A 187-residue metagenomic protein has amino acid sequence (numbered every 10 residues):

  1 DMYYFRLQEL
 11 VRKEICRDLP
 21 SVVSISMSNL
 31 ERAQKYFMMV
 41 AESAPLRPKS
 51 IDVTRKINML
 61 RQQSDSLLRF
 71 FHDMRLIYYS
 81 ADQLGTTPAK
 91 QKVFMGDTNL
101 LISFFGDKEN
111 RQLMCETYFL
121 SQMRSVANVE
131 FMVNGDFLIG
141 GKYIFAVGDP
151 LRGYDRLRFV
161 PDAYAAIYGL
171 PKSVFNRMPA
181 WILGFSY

Functional and structural regions predicted by a protein language model:
D1-V133: Accessory nucleic acid-recognition modules appended to NTPase machines
T87, L138-I139, R158-V160: A structural signal for short secondary-structure junctions
M95, F131, A146, A165-I167 (+1 more regions): Structural signal for conserved beta-strand scaffold positions within catalytic alpha/beta enzyme cores
F105, N110-M114, P150-F159, S173-F175: Active-site-adjacent loop/helix micro-motif of nuclease/hydrolase catalytic cores
M123, G135-G153: Conserved catalytic cores of phosphodiester-cleaving nucleases, focusing on short active-site segments
V126-N128, F159-Y164: Structural alpha-beta junctions
G140, D162-S173: Nucleic-acid nuclease catalytic cores
P171-Y187: Domain-level recognition of nuclease-like catalytic cores that cleave nucleotide substrates
